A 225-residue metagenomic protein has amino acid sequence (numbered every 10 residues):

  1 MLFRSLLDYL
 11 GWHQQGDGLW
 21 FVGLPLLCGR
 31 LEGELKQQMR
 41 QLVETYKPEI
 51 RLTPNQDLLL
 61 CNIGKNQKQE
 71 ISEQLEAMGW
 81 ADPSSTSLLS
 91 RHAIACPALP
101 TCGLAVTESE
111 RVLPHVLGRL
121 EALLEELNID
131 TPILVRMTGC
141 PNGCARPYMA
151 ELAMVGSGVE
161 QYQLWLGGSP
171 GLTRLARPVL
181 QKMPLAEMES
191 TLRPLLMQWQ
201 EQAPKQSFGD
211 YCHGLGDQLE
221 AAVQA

Functional and structural regions predicted by a protein language model:
M1-A225: Peripheral terminal and linker regions in Fe-S/redox and tRNA-modifying enzymes
